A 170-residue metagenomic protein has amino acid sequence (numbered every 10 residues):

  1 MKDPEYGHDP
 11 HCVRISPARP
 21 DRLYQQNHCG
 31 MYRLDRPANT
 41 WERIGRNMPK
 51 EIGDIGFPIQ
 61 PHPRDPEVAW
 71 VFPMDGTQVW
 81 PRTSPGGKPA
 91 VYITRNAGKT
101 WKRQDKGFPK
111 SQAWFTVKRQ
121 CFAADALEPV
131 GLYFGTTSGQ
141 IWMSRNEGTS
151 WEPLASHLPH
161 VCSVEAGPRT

Functional and structural regions predicted by a protein language model:
M1-T170: Extracellular glycan-interacting surfaces
